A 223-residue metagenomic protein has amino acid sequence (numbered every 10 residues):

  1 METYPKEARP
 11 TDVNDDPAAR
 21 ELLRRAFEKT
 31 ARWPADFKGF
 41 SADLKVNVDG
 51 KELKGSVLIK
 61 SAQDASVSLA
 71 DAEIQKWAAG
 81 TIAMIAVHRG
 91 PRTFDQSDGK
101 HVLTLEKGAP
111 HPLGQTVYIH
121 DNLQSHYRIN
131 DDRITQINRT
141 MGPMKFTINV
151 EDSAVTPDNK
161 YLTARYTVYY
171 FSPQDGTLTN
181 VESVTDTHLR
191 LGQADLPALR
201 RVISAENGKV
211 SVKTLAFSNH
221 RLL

Functional and structural regions predicted by a protein language model:
M1-D49, D71-E73, S97: N-terminal leader/targeting segments and the immediate start of mature chains
E2-E7, P17-E21, E28, W77-A79 (+5 more regions): A broad, low-specificity signal for short, low-complexity segments enriched in glycine/proline and polar/charged
T3, R9-P10, D16-P17, L22-A26 (+7 more regions): Mixed-charge, polar/low-complexity N-terminal
P34-D36, D49-K51, I59, A109-P110 (+3 more regions): A generic structural signal for short, solvent-exposed coil/turn residues that cap or connect secondary-structure
K38-G39, K54, L178: Short linear functional motifs in flexible/disordered or boundary regions
D43-N47, L58, T167, R201: Residue-level recognition of well-ordered beta-strand positions that form the cores of beta-sheet-rich folds across
K54-F146: An acidic-aromatic
L113-L223: Gly/Pro-enriched, hydrophobic low-complexity segments that function as extracytoplasmic propeptides/linkers
